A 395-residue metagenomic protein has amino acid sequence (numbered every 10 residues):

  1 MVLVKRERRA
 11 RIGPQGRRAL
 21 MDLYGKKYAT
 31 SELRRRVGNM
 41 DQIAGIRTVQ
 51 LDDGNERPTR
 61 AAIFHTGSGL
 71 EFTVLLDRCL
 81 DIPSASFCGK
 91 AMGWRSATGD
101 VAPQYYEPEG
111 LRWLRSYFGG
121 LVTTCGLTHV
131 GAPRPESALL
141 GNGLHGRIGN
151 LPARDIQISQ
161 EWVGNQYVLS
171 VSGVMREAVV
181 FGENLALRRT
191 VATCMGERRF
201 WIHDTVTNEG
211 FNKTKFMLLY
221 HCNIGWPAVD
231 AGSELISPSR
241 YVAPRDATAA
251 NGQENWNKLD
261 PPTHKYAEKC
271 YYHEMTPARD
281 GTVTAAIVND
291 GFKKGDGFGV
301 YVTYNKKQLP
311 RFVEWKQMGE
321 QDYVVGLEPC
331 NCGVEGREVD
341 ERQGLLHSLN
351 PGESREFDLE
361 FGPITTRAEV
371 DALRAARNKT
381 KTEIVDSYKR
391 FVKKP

Functional and structural regions predicted by a protein language model:
M1-L20, C88: N-terminal amphipathic/basic-hydrophobic helices that include classical n-h-c signal peptides and signal-anchor
A10-I12, C270-H273: Composition-driven detection of intrinsically disordered, low-complexity segments
G16-W201, K213, I224-P262, K269 (+1 more regions): Surface-exposed acidic/polar loop and edge beta-strand patches at domain peripheries
F211-M217: Short conserved catalytic/interaction loops centered on acidic-Pro-aromatic/His motifs
L218-I224: Surface-exposed beta-strand/loop patches in extracellular or lumenal glycoproteins
